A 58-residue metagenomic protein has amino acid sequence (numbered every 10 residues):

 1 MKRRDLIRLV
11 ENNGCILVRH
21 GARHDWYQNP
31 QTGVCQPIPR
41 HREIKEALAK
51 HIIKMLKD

Functional and structural regions predicted by a protein language model:
M1-H20, Q28-D58: Basic nucleic-acid-binding interfaces
